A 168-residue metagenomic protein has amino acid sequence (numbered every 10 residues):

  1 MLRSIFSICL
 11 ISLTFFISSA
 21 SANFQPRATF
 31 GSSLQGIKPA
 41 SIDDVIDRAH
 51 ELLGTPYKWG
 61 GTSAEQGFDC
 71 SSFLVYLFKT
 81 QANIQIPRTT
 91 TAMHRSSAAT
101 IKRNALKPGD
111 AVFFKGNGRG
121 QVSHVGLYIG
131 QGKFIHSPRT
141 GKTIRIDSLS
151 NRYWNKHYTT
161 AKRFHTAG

Functional and structural regions predicted by a protein language model:
L2-S4, A20-S41, A99-I101, G118-S123 (+1 more regions): Aromatic- and glycine-rich peptidoglycan recognition patches
I8-F16: Bacterial N-terminal signal peptides
S33-G36, T55-P108, Y158-T159: Catalytic cysteine-centered active-site loop
S41-A49, C70, L74: Stable alpha-helical elements in mature extracytoplasmic
E51, K79-T80, L127: Solvent-exposed polar/charged
P108-G109, H124: Short, surface-exposed beta-edge/turn micro-motifs
G109-D110, G132: Structural motif
